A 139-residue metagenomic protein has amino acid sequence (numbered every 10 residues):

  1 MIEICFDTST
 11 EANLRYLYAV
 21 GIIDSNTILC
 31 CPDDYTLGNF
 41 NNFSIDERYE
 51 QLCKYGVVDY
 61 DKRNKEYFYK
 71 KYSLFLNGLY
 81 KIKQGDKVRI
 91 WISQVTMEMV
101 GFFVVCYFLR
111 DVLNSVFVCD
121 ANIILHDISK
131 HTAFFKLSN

Functional and structural regions predicted by a protein language model:
M1-N64, K70: A structured, charge-rich N-terminal accessory region that forms the first stable segment of a protein and links
F6-S9, D33, S93-V95, A121-I124: An acidic- and aromatic-residue-enriched active-site/binding cleft used to recognize and process polar
A12-L17, N39-N41, E98-C106, I128-T132: A short acidic (Asp/Glu
L17-Y18, L79, L109: Hydrophobic, Leu/Ile/Phe/Ala-enriched alpha-helical segments that form helix-helix packing faces
S25, K83-K87, L113-S115: A general structural motif
C30, R89-I92, S115-A121: A structural signal for short, well-ordered beta-strand segments and their strand-loop junctions that often border
D59-F103: Long, hydrophobic/aromatic-enriched structural stretches that serve as scaffold segments
Y107-N139: Long, charge-dense
